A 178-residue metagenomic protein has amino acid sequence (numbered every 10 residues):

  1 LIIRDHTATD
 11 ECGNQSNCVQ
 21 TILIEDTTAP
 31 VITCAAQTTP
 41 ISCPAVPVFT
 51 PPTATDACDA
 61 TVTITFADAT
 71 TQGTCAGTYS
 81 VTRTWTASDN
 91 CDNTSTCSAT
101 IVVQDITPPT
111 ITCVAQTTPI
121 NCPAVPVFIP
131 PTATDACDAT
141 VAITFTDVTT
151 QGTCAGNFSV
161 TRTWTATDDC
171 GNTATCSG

Functional and structural regions predicted by a protein language model:
L1-G178: Proline-threonine-serine-rich low-complexity tracts
